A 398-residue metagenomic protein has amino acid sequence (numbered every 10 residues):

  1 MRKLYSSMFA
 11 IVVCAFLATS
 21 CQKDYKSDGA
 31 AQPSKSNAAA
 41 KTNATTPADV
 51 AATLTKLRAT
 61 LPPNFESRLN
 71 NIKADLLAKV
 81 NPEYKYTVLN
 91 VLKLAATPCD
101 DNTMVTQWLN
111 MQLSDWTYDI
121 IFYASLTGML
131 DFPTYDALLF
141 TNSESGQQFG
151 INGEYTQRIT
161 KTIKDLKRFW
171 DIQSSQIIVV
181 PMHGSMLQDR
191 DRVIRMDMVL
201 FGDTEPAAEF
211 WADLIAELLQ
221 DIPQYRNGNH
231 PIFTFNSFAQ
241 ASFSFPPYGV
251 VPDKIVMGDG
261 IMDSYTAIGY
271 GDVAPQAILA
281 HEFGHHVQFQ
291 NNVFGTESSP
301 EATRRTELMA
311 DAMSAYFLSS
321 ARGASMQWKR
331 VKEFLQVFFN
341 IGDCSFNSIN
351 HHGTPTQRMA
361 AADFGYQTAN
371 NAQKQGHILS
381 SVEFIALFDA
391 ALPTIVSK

Functional and structural regions predicted by a protein language model:
M1-Y5, A15-A48: Bacterial Sec-dependent N-terminal signal peptides
Y25-D28, S319-K398: Long, well-structured alpha-helical subdomains associated with metal-dependent extracellular/ecto-lumenal hydrolases
Q32, A40-H230: A metal-dependent hydrolase signature that marks the N-terminal structural subdomain at the beginning of catalytic folds
T160-K167, K254, A280, G284 (+4 more regions): Extracytoplasmic/secreted envelope proteins and their assembly/folding machinery, especially bacterial periplasmic
P247-V251: Extracellular/periplasmic catalytic domains that process cell-envelope and extracellular macromolecules
I261-A277, E297-E301: Short pre-active-site segment immediately N-terminal to the catalytic Zn-binding motif
E282-S298, F317-R322: Catalytic Zn2+-binding segment of zinc metalloproteases
P300-Q327: Post-HExxH zinc-binding segment in Zn-dependent metallohydrolases
